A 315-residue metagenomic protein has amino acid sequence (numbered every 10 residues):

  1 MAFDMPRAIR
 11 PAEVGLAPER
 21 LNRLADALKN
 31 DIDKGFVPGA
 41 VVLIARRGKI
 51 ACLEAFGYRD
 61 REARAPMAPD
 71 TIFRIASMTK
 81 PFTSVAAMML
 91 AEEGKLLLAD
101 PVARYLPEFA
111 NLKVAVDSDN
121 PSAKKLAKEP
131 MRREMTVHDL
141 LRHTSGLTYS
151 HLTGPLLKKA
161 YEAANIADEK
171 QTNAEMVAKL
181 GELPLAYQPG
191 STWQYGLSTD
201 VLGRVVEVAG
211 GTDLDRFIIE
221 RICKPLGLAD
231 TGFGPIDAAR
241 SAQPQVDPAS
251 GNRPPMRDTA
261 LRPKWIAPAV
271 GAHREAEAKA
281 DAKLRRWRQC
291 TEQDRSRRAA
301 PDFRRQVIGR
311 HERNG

Functional and structural regions predicted by a protein language model:
M1-P11: N-terminal pre-domain segments of enzymes
F3-D4, R104-G315: Short, surface-exposed loop or secondary-structure junction motifs that flank catalytic or metal-binding residues
R7-A8, D70, V201-L202: Short hydrophobic "helix-edge" motifs at membrane interfaces and signal-peptide entry regions
A12-I75, K95-L97, N111-D119: Short, conserved catalytic-motif segment at the N-terminal edge
N22-K29, G48-I50, R74-Y105, A110 (+2 more regions): Active-site SXXK
I32, A91, L284-R288: Hydrophobic residues in alpha-helical segments
V37-G39, E93, L97-A99, L180 (+2 more regions): Short secondary-structure junction motifs
E54, D100, T212: Short beta-to-alpha loop/turn elements within the nucleotide-binding domains of ABC transporters
